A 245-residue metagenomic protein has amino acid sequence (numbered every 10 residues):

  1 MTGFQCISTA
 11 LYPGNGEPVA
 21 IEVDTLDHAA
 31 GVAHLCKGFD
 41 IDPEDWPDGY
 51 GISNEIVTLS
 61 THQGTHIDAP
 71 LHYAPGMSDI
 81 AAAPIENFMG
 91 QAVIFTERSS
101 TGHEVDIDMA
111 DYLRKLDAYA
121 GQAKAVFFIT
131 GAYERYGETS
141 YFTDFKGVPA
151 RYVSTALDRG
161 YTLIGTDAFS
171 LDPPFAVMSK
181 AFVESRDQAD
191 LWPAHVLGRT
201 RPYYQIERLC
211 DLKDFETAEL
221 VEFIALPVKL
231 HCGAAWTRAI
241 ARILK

Functional and structural regions predicted by a protein language model:
M1-K245: Active-/binding-site microenvironments in catalytic and ligand-binding cores
